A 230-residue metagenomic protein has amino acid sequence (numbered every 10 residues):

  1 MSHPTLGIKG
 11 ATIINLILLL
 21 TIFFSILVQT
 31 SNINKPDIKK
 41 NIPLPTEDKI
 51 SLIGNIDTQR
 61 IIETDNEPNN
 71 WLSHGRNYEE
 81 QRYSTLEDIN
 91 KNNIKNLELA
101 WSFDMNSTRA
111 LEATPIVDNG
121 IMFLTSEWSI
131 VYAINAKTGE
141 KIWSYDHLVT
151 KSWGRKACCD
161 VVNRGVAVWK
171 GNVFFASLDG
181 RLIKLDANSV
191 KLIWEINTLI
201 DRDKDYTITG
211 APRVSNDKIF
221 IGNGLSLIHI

Functional and structural regions predicted by a protein language model:
S2-N15: N-terminal Sec-pathway targeting helices
L16-S25: Bacterial N-terminal signal peptides
S31-T85: N-terminal pre-domain segments of enzymes
G54-Q59, D118, D205-T207: Short alpha-helical segments and helix-capping/turn motifs at coil-helix boundaries
N66, I94, A100, S126 (+1 more regions): Extracytoplasmic
W71-G75, A110-I130, R155-L182, T207-L227: Repeat-blade elements of multi-bladed beta-propeller folds
R76-Y78, S84-F123, S152-K156: Asp/Glu-centered strand-loop micro-motifs enriched in Gly/Pro and often flanked by an aromatic residue
N92-N106, V131-A157, W169, R181-R202 (+1 more regions): Extracytoplasmic/lumenal domain signature
